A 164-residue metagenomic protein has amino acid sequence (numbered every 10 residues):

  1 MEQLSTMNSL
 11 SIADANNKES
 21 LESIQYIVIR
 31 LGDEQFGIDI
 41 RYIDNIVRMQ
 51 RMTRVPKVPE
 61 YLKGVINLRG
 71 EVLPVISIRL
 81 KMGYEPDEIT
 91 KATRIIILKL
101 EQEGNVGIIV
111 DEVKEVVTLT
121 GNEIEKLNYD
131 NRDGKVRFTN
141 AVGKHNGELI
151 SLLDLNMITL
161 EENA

Functional and structural regions predicted by a protein language model:
M1-A164: An acidic, low-aromatic, low-complexity terminal/linker signal
